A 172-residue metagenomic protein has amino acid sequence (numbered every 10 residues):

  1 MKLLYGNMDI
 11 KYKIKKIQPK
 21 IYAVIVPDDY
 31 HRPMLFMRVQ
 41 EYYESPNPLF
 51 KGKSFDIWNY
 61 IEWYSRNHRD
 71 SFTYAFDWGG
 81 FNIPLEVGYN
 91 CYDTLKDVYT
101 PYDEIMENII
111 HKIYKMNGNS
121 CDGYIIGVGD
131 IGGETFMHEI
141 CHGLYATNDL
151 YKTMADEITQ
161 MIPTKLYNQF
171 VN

Functional and structural regions predicted by a protein language model:
M1-G123: A metal-dependent hydrolase signature that marks the N-terminal structural subdomain at the beginning of catalytic folds
G123-M137: Short pre-active-site segment immediately N-terminal to the catalytic Zn-binding motif
E134-T147: Active-site recognition of the HExxH zinc-binding catalytic motif
A146-N172: Post-HExxH zinc-binding segment in Zn-dependent metallohydrolases
